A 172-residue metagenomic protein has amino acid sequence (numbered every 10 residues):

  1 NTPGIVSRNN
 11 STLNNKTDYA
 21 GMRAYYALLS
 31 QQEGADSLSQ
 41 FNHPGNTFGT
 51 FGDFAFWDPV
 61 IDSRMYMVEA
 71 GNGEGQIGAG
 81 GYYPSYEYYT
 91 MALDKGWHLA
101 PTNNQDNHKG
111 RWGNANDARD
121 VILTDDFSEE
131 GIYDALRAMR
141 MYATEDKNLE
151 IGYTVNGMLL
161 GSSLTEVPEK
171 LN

Functional and structural regions predicted by a protein language model:
N1-N172: Extended, charged catalytic domains and RNA/DNA-binding interfaces, predominantly in divalent-metal-using enzymes
